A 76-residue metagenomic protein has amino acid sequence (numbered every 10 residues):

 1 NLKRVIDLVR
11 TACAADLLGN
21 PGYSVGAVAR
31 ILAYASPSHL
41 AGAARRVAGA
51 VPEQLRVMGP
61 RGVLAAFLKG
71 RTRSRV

Functional and structural regions predicted by a protein language model:
N1-A35, M58-V76: Terminal helix-turn-helix DNA-binding modules in bacterial transcription factors
N1-V5, V47-E53: Short, solvent-exposed alpha-helical "recognition" segments
P37-S38, E53: Key DNA-contact positions within bacterial/archaeal DNA-binding proteins
H39-L40, A44: Short hydrophobic/aromatic patch on the recognition helix
